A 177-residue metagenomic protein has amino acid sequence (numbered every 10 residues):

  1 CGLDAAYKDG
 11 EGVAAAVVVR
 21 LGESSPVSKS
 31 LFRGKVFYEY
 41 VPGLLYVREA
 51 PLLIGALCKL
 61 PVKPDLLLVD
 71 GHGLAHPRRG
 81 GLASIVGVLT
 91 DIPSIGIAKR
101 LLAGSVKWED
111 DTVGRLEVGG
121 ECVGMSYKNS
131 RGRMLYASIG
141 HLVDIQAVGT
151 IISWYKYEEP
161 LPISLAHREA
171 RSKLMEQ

Functional and structural regions predicted by a protein language model:
C1, D65-L67, P93-G96: Structural motif
C1-K8: Two-metal-ion RNase H-like nuclease active-site motif
G10, A75-R78, A103-V106, D144: Short, well-ordered, mixed-charge alpha-helical segments that flank or form enzyme active sites
G10-K63: A glycine-rich, hydrophobic loop/mini-helix early in the fold
K29, A50, G55, K99-L101 (+1 more regions): C-terminal binding/interaction regions
Y40-G43, D70-P77, G132-I139: Flexible, glycine/proline-enriched loop segments at strand-loop-helix junctions that form or flank small-ligand binding
I54-V86, T90: Catalytic-site beta-strand/loop segments enriched in glycine and acidic/polar residues
A83-S105: Short, acidic/small-residue loops that bind anionic groups at enzyme active sites
